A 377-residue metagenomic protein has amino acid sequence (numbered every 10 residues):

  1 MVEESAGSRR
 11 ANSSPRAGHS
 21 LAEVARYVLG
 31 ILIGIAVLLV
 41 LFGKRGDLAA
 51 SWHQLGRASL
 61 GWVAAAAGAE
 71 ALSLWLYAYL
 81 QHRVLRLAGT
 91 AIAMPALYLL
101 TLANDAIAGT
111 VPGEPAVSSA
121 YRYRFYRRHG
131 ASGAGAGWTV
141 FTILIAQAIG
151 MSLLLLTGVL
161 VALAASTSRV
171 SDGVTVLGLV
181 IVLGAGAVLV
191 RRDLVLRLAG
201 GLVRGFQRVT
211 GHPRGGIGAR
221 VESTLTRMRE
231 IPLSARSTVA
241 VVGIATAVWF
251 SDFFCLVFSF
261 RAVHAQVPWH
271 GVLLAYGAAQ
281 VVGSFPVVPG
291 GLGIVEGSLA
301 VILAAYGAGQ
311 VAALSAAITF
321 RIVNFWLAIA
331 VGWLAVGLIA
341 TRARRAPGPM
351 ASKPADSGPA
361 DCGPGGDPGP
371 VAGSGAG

Functional and structural regions predicted by a protein language model:
M1-L102, V161, S166-S284, V323-G377: Predominantly cytoplasmic-facing regulatory/coupling regions of multi-pass membrane proteins
W75-L80, P112-R122, M151-S152, C255 (+2 more regions): Transmembrane helix boundary and interhelical junction motifs in multipass membrane proteins
P95-L99, E114-S119, R128-I145, A308-T319: Membrane-interface alpha-helices at helix entry/exit sites of multi-pass transporters
Y98-H129, G218-L225: Extended non-transmembrane interhelical loops and adjacent amphipathic helices of multipass membrane proteins
A103, I107, V111, A134-L156 (+3 more regions): Membrane-embedded alpha-helical segments of transport systems, primarily multispan ion/solute transporters
R124-F125, G137-V140, S152-L153, G243-I244 (+1 more regions): Hydrophobic alpha-helical membrane segments of integral membrane proteins
V287-G290, V295-R321: Hydrophobic alpha-helical transmembrane segments in multi-pass integral membrane proteins
